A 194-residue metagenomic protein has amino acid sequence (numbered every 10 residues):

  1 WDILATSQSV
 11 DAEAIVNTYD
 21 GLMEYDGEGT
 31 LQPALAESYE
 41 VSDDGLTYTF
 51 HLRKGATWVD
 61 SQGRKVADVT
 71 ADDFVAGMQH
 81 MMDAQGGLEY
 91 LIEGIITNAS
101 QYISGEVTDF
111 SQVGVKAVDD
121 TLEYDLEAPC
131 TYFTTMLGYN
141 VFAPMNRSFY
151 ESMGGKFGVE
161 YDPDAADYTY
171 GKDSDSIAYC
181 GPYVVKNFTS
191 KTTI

Functional and structural regions predicted by a protein language model:
W1-A5, G29-Q32, W58-V59, Y132-T135 (+1 more regions): Short, solvent-exposed loop/turn elements at domain surfaces
W1-D2, T47-H51, F74-G77, T121-Y124 (+2 more regions): Short, well-ordered beta-strand elements
W1-D43, A178-Y179: N-terminal lobe/hinge region of extracytoplasmic solute-binding protein
E13-N17, G21, D26, T30 (+6 more regions): Extracytoplasmic/secreted proteins, especially bacterial periplasmic and envelope-associated proteins
M23-G27, D44, K54-T57, Q79-G87 (+4 more regions): Sec-exported extracytoplasmic/periplasmic mature domains
E37-Y90, E123: Aromatic- and charge-enriched surface segment that lines or borders ligand/interaction sites
L91-Q112, G155-D175: Surface-exposed intrinsically disordered loops and tails
D119, L126-Y132, L137-I194: Gly/Pro-rich hinge or "lid" segments in bacterial periplasmic/extracellular proteins
